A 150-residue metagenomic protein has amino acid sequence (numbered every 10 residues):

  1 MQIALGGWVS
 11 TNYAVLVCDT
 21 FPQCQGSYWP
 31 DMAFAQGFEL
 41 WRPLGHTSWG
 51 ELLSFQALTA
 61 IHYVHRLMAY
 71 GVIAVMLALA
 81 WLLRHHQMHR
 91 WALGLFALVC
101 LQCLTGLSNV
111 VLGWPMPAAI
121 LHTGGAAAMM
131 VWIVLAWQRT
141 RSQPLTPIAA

Functional and structural regions predicted by a protein language model:
M1-A150: Polytopic transmembrane helical bundles with strong interfacial aromatic enrichment
